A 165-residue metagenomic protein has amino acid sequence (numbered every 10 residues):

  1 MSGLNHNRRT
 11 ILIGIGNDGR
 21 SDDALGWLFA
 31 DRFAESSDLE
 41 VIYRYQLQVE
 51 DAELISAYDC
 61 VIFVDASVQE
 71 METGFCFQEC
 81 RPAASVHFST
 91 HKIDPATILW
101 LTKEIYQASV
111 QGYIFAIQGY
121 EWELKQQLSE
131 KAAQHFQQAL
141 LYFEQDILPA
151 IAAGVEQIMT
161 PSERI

Functional and structural regions predicted by a protein language model:
M1-G119, Q126-Q138, Y142-I165: N-terminal catalytic or cofactor-binding beta/alpha core of small enzyme domains
